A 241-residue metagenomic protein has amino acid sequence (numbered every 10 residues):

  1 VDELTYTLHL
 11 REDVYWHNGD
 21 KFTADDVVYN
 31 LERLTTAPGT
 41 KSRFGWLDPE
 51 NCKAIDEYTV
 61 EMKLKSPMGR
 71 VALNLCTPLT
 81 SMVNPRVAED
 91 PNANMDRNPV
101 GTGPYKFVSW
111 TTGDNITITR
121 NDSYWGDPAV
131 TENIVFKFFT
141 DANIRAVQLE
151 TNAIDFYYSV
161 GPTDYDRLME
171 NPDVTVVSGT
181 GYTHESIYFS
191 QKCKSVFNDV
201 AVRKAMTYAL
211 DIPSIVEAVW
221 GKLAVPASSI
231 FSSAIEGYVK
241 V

Functional and structural regions predicted by a protein language model:
V1-T40, I55, E61, R145-Q148 (+1 more regions): Aromatic- and charge-enriched surface segment that lines or borders ligand/interaction sites
T5-H9, R43-R86: Surface-exposed binding/hinge segments that line and control ligand-binding clefts or catalytic entry sites
T23-N30, E57-K63, G103-P104, T131-N133 (+1 more regions): Alpha-helical secondary-structure segments
V27, Y58-V60, E150-S159, D173: Alpha-to-beta junction loops
W46, D166-S178: Ligand-binding "clamshell"
C76-A129, N133: Gly/Pro-rich hinge or "lid" segments in bacterial periplasmic/extracellular proteins
A93, N121-R167: Ligand-site clamp/hinge motif
P226-V241: Structural transition elements
